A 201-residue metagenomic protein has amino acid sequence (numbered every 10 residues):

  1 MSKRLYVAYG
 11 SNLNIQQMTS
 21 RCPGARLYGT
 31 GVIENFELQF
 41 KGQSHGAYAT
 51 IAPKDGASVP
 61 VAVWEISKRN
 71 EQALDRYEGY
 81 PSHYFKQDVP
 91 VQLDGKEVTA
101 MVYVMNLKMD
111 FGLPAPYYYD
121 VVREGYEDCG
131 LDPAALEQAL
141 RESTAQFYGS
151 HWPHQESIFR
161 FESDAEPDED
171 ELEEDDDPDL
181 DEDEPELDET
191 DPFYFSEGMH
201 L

Functional and structural regions predicted by a protein language model:
M1-L201: Glycine-aromatic micro-motifs
